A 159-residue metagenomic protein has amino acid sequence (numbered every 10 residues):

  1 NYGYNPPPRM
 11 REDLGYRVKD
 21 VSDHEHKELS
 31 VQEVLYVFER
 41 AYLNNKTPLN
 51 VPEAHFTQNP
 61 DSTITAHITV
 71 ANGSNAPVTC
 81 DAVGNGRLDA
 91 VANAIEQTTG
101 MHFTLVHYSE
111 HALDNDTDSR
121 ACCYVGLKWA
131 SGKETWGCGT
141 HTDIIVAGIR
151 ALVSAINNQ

Functional and structural regions predicted by a protein language model:
N1-Q159: Terminal or standalone catalytic/regulatory effector modules within metabolic enzymes and repeat proteins
